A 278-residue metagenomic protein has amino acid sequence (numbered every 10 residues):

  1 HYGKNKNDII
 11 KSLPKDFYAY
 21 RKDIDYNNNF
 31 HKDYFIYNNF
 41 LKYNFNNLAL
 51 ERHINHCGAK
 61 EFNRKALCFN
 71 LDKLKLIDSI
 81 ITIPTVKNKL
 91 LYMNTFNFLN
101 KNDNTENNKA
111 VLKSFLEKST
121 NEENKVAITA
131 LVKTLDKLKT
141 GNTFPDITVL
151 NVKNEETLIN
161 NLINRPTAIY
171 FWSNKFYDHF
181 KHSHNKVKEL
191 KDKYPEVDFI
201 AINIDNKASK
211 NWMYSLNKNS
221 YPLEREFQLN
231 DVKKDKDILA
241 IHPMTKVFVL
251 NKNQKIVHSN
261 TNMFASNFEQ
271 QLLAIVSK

Functional and structural regions predicted by a protein language model:
H1-V152: Oxidative protein folding and maturation machinery
L99-N100, N174-D178, N206-K207, M263-F264: Short acidic, S/G/P-rich loop/turn micro-motifs used as interaction or catalytic elements
V152-K153, K252: Short, ordered coil/turn segments that flank beta-strands lining enzyme active or ligand-binding pockets
T157-V187: Short active-site neighborhood of thiol/selenol oxidoreductases, capturing the structured segment around
I163-P166, Y194-D198, L223, K252: Loop/turn elements at helix/coil->beta-strand transitions in domains of secreted/extracellular proteins
K181-K218, D231-D235: Structural microenvironment flanking redox-active thiols in thiol-disulfide oxidoreductases
M213-F248, K252: Short, internal strand/loop/helix patches that form the active-site neighborhood or redox-interaction surface
K246-K278: Thiol-/selenol-based redox modules, centered on thioredoxin-like and closely related oxidoreductase domains
